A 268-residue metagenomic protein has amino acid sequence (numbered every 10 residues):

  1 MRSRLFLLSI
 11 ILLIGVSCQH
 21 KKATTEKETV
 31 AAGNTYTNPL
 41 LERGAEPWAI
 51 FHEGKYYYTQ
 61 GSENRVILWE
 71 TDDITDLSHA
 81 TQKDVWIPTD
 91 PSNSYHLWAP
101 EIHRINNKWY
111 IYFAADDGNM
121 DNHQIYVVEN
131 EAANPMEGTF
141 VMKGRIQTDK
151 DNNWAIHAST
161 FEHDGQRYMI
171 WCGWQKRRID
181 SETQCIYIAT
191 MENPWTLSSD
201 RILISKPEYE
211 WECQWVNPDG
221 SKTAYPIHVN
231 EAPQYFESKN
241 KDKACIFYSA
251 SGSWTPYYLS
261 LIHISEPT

Functional and structural regions predicted by a protein language model:
L5-L13: Sec-dependent N-terminal signal peptides
V16-S17: C-terminal motif of bacterial Sec signal peptides marking the signal peptidase cleavage site
T24-F51, T75-R104, P135-E162, E192-F236 (+1 more regions): Surface loop/turn signatures of beta-propeller and other carbohydrate-active proteins
A45-E63, W98-M120, V127, M142 (+2 more regions): Hydrophobic core segments of beta-strands in well-ordered, beta-rich domains
T59-D84: Beta-propeller domains
R65-E70, M120-V128, I179-Y187, T255-L261: Structural motif
N93, G118-D121, M136, D151-N152 (+2 more regions): Short glycine/serine/proline-enriched coil/turn segments at secondary-structure junctions
S260-T268: Residue-level detector of conserved catalytic or cofactor/ligand-binding positions in enzyme active sites
